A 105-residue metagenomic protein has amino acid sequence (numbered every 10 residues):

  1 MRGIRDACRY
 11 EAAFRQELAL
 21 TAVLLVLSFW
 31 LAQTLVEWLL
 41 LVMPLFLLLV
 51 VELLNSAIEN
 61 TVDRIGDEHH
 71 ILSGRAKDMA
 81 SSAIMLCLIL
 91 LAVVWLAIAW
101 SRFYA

Functional and structural regions predicted by a protein language model:
R2-A57, I65, H69-I71, K77 (+1 more regions): Hydrophobic alpha-helical transmembrane segments
